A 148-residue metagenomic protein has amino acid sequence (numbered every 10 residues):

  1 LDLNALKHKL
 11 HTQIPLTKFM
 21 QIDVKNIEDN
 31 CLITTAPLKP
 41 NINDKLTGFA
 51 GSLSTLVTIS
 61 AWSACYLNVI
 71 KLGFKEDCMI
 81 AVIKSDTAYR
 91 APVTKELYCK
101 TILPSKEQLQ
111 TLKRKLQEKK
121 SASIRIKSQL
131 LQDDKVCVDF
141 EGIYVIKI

Functional and structural regions predicted by a protein language model:
L1-K9: Polybasic, low-complexity association/targeting segments
L16-G48: Catalytic strand-loop segment that frames the active site of acyl-thioester-processing enzymes
K18-V24, I83-A88, T111-K113: Short structured motifs
F19, D29, S60, I80-K84 (+2 more regions): Short connector loops at helix/strand junctions that flank enzyme active sites, especially segments positioning acidic
T34, I83-S85, C99, I124-I126 (+1 more regions): Hydrophobic residues positioned within well-ordered beta-strands of beta-sheet architectures
G51-F74: Active-site helix/loop of acyl-thioester processing domains in fatty-acid/polyketide metabolism, spanning hotdog-fold
Y66-S105: Hydrophobic beta-strand-centered segment that forms part of the acyl-chain substrate-binding groove
V93-T94, P104-I148: HotDog/MaoC-like acyl-thioester-processing domains
